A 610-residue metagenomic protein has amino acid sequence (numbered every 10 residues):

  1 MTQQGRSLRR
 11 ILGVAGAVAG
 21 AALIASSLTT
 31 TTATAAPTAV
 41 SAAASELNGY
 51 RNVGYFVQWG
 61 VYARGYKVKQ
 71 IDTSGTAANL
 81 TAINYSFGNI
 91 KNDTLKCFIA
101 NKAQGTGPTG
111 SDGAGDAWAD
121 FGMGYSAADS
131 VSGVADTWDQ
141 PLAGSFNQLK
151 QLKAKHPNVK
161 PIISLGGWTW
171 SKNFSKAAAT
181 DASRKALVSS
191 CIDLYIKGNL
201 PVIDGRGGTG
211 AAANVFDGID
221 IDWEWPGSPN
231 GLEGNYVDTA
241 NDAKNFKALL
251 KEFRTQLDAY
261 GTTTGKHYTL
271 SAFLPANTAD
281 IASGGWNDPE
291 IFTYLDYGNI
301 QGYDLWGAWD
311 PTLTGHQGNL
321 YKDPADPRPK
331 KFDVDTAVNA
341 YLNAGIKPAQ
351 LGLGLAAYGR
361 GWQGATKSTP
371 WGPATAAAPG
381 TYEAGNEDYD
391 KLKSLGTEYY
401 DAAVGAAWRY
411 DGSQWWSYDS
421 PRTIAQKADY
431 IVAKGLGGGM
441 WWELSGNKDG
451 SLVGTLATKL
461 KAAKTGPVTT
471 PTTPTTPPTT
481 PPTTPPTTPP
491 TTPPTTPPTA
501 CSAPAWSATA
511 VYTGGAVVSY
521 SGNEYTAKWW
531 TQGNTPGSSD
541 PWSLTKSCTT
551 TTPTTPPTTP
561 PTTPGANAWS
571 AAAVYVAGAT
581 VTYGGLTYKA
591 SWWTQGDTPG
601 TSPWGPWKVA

Functional and structural regions predicted by a protein language model:
M1-P37, T479, T483, T487: Secretory targeting and sorting signals
A25, A33-N92, A182, Y260 (+4 more regions): N-terminal module-boundary/linker segments of secreted carbohydrate-active enzymes
A39-D204, V237: Glycan-recognition patch characteristic of GH18 chitinases/ENGases and related GlcNAc/peptidoglycan-binding proteins
V40-S45, D93-G133, W306-A325, Q350-Y430 (+1 more regions): Glycan-binding loop/region signatures in secreted carbohydrate-active enzymes
L80-T81, Y85-G88, N92, A212 (+3 more regions): Aromatic- and acid-rich polysaccharide-binding/catalytic face of secreted or lumenal carbohydrate-active enzymes
I83, I163, I221, F253 (+5 more regions): Conserved, mostly hydrophobic/aromatic
K172-T269, L274-I291: Active-site cleft segment of glycoside hydrolase catalytic domains centered on the general acid/base Glu
P477, P481-A610: Tryptophan-rich substrate-binding surfaces of secreted polymer-degrading and adhesive proteins
